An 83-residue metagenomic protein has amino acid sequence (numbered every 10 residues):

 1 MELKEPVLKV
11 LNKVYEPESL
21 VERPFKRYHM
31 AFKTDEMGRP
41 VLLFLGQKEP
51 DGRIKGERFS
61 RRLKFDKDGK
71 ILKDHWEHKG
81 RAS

Functional and structural regions predicted by a protein language model:
M1-D51: Extended, compositionally biased eukaryotic interaction scaffolds
K55-S83: Short, compact, well-ordered microdomains
